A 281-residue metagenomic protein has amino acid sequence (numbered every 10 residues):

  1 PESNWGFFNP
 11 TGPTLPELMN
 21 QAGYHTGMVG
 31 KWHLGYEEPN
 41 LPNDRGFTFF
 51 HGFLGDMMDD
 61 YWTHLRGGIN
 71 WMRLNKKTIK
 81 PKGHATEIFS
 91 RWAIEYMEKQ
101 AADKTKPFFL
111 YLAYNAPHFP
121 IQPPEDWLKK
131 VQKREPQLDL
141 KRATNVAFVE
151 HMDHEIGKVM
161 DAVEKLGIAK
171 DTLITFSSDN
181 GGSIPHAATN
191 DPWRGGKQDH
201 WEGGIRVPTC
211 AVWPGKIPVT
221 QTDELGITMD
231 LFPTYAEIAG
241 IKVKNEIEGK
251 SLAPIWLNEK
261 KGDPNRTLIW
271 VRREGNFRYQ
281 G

Functional and structural regions predicted by a protein language model:
P1-G281: Formylglycine-dependent sulfatase
